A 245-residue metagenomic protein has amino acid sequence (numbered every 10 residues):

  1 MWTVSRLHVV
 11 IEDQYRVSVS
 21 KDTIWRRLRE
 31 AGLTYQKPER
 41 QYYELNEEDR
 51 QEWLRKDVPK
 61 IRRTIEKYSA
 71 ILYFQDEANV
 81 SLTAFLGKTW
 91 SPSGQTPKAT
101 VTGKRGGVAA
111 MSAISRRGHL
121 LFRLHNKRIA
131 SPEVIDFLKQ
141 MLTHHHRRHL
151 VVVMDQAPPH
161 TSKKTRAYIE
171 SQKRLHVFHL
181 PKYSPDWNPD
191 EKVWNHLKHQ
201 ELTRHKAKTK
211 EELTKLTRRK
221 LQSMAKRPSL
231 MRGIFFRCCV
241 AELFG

Functional and structural regions predicted by a protein language model:
M1-L45, A78-V80: Conserved short alpha-helical interface segments
R6, D22, R55-K139, R237-C238 (+1 more regions): Extended, low-complexity cationic-aromatic segments
T23, Y68-L72, D190-G245: C-terminal anion-handling pockets and recognition modules
R26-I65, G87-K88: Basic, flexible linker segments flanking DNA-binding modules in nucleic acid-interacting mobile-element proteins
A31, E77-S81, S115-H119, A157-P159 (+1 more regions): Short, solvent-exposed loop/turn segments at secondary-structure junctions
E47, M154-Q156, K163, F178-Q200 (+1 more regions): RNase H-like two-metal-ion nuclease catalytic core shared by retroviral integrases and related mobile-element nucleases
Q95-T102, S171-P189, H205-K206: RNase H-like polynucleotidyl transferase catalytic core
S131-H179: RNase H-like DDE/DDD metal-dependent nuclease/strand-transfer catalytic core used by mobile genetic elements
